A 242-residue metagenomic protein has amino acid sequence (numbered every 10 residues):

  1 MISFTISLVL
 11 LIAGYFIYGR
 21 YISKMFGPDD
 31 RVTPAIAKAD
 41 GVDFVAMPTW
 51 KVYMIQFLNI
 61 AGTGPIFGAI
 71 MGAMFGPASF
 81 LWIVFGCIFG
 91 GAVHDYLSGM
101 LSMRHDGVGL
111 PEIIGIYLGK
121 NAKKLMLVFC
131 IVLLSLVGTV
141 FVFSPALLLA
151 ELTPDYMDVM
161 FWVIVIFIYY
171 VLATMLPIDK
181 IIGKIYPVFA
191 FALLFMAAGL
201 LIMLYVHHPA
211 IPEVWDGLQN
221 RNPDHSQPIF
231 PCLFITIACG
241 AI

Functional and structural regions predicted by a protein language model:
I2-G19, G72-S102, P111: Extracellular loop-to-transmembrane helix junctions
L10-I66, C232-F234: Membrane-interface "cap" regions at the ends of multi-pass membrane proteins
R20-V45, A69-G72, V93-A122: Flexible loop linkers connecting adjacent transmembrane helices in multi-pass alpha-helical membrane transporters
P48-G64, M203-P209, Q219-I242: Hydrophobic, membrane-embedded alpha-helices of multi-pass small-molecule transporters
P77-V84, E112, I116-I131: Membrane-interface alpha-helices at helix entry/exit sites of multi-pass transporters
L101, F141-L152, F167-V188: Membrane-water interface regions at transmembrane-helix termini and the short interhelical loops of multi-pass membrane
Y117-L118, K124-L125, V188-M203: Small-residue-rich segments of transmembrane alpha-helices in multi-pass membrane proteins, especially helix faces
G138, V142, A146-F161, T174 (+1 more regions): Hydrophobic alpha-helical segments and their helix-loop junctions in multi-pass secondary transporters
